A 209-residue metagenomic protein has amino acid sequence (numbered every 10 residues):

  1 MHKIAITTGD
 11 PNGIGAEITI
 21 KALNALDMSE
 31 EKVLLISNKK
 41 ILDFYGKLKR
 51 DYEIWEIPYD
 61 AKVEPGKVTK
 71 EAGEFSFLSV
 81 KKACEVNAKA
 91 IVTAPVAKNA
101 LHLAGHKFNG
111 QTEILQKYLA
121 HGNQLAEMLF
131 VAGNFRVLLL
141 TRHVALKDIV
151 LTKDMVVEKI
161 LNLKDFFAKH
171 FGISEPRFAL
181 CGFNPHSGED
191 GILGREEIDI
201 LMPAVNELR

Functional and structural regions predicted by a protein language model:
M1-E113, D154-R209: Contiguous, glycine/small-aliphatic-enriched amphipathic segments in soluble metabolic enzymes
S29, I41, Q111-L138: A phosphate-binding glycine/aspartate-rich beta-alpha loop in the early core of alpha/beta enzymes
G105, L119-N123, V144, D148 (+1 more regions): Short, well-ordered alpha-helical segments in soluble proteins
L129-E158: Ligand-binding beta-strand-loop-alpha-helix segment within the catalytic cores of soluble metabolic enzymes
